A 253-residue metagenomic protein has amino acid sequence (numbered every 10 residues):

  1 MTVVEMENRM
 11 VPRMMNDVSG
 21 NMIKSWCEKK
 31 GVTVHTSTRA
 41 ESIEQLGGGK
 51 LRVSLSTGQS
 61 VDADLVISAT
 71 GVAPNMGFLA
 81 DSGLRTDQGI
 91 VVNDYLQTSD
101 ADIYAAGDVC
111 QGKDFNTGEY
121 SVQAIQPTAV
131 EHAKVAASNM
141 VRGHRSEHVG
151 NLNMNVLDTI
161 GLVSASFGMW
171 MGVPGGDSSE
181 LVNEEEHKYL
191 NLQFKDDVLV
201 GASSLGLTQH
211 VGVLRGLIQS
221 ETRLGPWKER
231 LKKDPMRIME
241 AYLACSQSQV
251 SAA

Functional and structural regions predicted by a protein language model:
M1-V92: A Rossmann-like FAD-binding core segment of flavoenzymes
G20-I23, I103, A133, V211: A general structural signal for well-ordered alpha-helical segments in protein cores
S42, Y95, N191: Short, surface-exposed charged micro-motifs
Q45-L51, S99-A101, T159-G161: A short, glycine/Asx- and small/polar-enriched loop/turn that sits immediately N-terminal to a beta-strand
S54, Q59-S138, K233: FAD-site-proximal beta/loop scaffold in flavoenzymes
V109-G212: Mid-to-C-terminal Rossmann-like scaffold of FAD/NAD(P)H-dependent oxidoreductases
T208-P226: A short, polar/charged loop-to-alpha-helix boundary motif
L224-A253: Cysteine/selenocysteine-centered motifs that mediate thiol-based redox chemistry or coordinate metal-sulfur cofactors
